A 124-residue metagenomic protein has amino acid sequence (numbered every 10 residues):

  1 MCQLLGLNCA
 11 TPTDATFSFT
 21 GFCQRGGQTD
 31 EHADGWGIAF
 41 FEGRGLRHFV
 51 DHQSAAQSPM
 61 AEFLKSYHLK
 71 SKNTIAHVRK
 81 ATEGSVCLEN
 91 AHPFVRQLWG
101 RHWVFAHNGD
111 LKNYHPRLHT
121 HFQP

Functional and structural regions predicted by a protein language model:
M1-A56, T74: Extreme N-terminus nucleophile/cap motif
C2, W103-N113: Conserved beta-strand-loop-short alpha-helix elements that form and flank the Mn2+/Mg2+-coordinating active site
L7-A10, H77-K80, N108: Fold-independent oxyanion-binding glycine-rich loops and adjacent beta-strand/coil segments at enzyme active sites
F22, H121-P124: Short helix/strand-bridging catalytic loops that position acidic/His residues to coordinate divalent metals and engage
D34, S71, N90: Residues that flank catalytic or metal-binding motifs in active/ligand-binding sites
H52-L64, V78-G100, R117-H121: Short acidic (Asp/Glu) patches
K70-S71, W99-H102: Short coil/turn connectors at secondary-structure junctions
N113-H115, P124: Glycine-rich phosphate-binding loop plus the immediately following alpha-helix
